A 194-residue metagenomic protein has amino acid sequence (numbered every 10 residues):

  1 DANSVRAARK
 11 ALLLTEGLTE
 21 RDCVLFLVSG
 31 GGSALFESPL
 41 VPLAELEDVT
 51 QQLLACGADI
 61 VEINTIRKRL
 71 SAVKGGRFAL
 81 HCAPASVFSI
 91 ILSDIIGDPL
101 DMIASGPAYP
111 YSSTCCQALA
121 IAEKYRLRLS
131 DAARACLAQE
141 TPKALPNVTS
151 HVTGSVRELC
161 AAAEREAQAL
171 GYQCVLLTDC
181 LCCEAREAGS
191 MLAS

Functional and structural regions predicted by a protein language model:
D1-S194: N-terminal loops that bind phosphate or other acidic moieties and the adjacent beta-alpha structural core
